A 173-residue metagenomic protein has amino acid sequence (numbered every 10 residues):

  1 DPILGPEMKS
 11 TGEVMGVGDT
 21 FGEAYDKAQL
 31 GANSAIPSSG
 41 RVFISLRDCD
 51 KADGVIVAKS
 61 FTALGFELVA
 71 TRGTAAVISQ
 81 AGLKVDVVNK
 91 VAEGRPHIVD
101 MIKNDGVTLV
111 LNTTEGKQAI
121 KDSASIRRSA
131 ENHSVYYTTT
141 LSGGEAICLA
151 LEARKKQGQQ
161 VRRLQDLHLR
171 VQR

Functional and structural regions predicted by a protein language model:
D1-N104, L109-T139, G144-L149, K156-R173: ATP-dependent carboxylate/acyl-activation modules
